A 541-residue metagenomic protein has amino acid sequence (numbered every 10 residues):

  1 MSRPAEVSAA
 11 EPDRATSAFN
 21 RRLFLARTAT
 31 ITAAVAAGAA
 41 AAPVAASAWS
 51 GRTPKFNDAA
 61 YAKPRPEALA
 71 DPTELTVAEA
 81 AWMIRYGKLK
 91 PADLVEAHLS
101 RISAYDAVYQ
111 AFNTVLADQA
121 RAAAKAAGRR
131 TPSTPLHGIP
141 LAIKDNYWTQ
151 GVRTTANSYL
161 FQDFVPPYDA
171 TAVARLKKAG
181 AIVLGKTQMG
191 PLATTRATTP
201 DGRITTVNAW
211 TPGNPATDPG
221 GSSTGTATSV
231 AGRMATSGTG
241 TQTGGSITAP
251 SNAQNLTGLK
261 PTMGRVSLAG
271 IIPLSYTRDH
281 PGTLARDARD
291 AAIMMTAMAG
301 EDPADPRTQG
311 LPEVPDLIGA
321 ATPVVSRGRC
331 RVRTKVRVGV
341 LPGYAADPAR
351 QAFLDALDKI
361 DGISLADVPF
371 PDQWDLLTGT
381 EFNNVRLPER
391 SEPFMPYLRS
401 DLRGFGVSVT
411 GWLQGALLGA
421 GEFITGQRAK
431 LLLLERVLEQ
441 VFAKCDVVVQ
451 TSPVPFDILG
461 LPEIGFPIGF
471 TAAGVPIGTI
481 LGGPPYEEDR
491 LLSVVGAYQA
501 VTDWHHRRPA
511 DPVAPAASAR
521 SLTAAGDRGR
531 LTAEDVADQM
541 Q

Functional and structural regions predicted by a protein language model:
S2-R121, K359, R507-Q541: An N-terminal boundary/leader segment
R21, G87, G138, K178 (+3 more regions): Glycine-rich, small-residue loops and helix-cap segments that act as flexible hinges at active-site edges
A48-K63, K260-Q351, T502-Q541: A short helix-breaking turn/cap at a secondary-structure junction
P91-E96, K125, A320, A345-P371 (+3 more regions): Acyltransferase
A92, A127-P140, D290, R327-G339: Immediate post-signal peptide segment of exported/extracytoplasmic ligand-binding proteins
H98, A120, K144, L176 (+2 more regions): Conserved hydrophobic/aromatic pocket- or pore-lining residues that grip, position, or stack substrates in active sites
H137-A156, K335-L341, S364-A366, L377-L431 (+3 more regions): Short helix-loop capping/hinge segments that flank enzyme active sites or metal/cofactor-binding pockets
H137-P281, P306-Q309: Short glycine/serine-rich loop/turn segments
